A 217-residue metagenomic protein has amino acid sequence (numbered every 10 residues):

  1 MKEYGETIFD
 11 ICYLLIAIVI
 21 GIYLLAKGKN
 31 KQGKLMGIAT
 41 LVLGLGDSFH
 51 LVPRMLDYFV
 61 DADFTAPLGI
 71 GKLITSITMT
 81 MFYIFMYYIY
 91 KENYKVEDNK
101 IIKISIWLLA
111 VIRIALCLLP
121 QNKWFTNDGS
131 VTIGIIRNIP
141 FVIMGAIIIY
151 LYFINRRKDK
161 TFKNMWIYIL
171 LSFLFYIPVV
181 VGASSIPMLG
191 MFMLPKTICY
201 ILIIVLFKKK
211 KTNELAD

Functional and structural regions predicted by a protein language model:
M1-I18: Hydrophobic transmembrane alpha-helical segments in integral membrane proteins
E3-E6, A62-I74, T126-N138, I186-K196: Non-cytosolic membrane-interface motifs at loop->transmembrane helix junctions
A17-A26, I84-Y90, A115-P120, I139-K163 (+2 more regions): Alpha-helical transmembrane segments in multipass membrane proteins, preferentially the mid-helix core
G21-L25, L51-F64, I70-I104, C117 (+2 more regions): Internal transmembrane alpha-helix with an interfacial aromatic "cap," most often the third helix
L25-M36, K91-I102, N127-G129, F153-N164 (+1 more regions): Membrane-interface helix-boundary motifs at transmembrane edges
A39-L56: A generic, lipid-embedded transmembrane alpha helix
G44-S48, L109-L119, L170-V181: Aromatic-anchored segments of alpha-helical transmembrane domains
L108-I133, Y152-N155: Membrane-helix boundary elements
